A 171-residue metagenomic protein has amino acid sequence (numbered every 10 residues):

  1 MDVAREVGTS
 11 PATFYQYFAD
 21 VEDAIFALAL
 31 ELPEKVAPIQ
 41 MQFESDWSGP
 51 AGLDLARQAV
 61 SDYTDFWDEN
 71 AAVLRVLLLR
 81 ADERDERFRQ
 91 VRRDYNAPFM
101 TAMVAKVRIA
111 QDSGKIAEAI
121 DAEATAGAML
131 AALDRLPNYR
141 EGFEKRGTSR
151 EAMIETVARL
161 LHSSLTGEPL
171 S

Functional and structural regions predicted by a protein language model:
M1-D2, A29-A37: Short, basic, alpha-helical segments at the C-terminal edge of helix-turn-helix-like DNA-binding modules
M1-D23, A27: Helix-turn-helix
D23, A27, M41-E69, A122-M129 (+1 more regions): Hydrophobic alpha-helical connector segments
K35-I39, F43, N70-L74, A81 (+6 more regions): A short secondary-structure junction motif
Q42, S61-D68, L77-E83, L160-L165: Helix-loop "lid/cap" segments that line or gate small-molecule binding pockets
D54, E69-T101, G147: Short secondary-structure transition hinges
L78, R89, Q111-R159, E168-S171: Hydrophobic/aromatic-rich alpha-helical bundle segments in the mid-to-C-terminal region
